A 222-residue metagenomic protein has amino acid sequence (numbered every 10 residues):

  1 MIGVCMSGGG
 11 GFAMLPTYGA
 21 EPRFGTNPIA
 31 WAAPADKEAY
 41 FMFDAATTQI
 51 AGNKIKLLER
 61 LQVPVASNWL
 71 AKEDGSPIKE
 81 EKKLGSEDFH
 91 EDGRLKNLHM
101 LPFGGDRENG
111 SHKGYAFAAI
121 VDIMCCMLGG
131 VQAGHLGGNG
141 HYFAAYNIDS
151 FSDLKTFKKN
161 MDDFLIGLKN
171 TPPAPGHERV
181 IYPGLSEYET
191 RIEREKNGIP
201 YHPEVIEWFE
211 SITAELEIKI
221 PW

Functional and structural regions predicted by a protein language model:
M1-G3: Hydrophobic beta-strand scaffold residues
G8-G9: Short, ordered loop/turn segments at secondary-structure junctions
A13-H90: Phosphate/diphosphate-binding glycine-rich loops and adjacent basic-rich segments that engage nucleotide
G19-R23, A35, L95, H112-A116 (+1 more regions): Short, contiguous, pocket-lining structural segments that sit at or immediately flank catalytic/ligand-binding sites
T26, D36-E38, V63-V65, L95-L98 (+2 more regions): Short gly/pro-enriched beta-turn/loop segments at secondary-structure junctions
V63-Q132: Secondary-shell segments that build the walls of catalytic and ion/ligand-binding clefts
I123-C126, Q132-W222: Catalytic-core signal marking the mid-to-C-terminal active-site face
